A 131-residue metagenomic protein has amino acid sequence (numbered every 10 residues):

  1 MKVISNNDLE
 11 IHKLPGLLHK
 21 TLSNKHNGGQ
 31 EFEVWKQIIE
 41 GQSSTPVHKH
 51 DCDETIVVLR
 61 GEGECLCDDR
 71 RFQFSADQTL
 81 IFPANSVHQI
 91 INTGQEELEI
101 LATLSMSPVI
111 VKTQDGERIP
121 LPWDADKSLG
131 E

Functional and structural regions predicted by a protein language model:
M1-E31, D115-E131: A short, N-terminal "cap"/entry segment at the start of jelly-roll beta-barrel domains of the cupin/DSBH fold
H19-K20, W35-H50: Conserved short histidine dyad/triad with adjacent acidic residue
V34-K36, I81, E96-V111: A short hydrophobic beta-strand segment most commonly corresponding to one strand of the jelly-roll/cupin
V47, C65-L66, F82, H88-Q95 (+1 more regions): Short beta-strand His + acidic residue motifs that chelate non-heme Fe in jelly-roll/DSBH and cupin folds
D51-C52, R70, S86-V87, E96 (+1 more regions): A generic "binding-loop/recognition-motif" signal
D53-E54, V58-G63: Glycine- and acidic-residue-biased ligand/ion/polar-headgroup-sensing regions
R70-A84: Short acidic-glycine-tyrosine-enriched beta hairpin
